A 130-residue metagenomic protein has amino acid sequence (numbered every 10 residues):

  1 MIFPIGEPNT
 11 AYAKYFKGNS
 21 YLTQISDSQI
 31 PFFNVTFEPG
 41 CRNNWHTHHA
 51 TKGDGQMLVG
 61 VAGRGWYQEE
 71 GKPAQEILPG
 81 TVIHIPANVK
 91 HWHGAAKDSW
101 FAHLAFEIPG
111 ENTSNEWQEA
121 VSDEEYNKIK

Functional and structural regions predicted by a protein language model:
M1-F33, N44, S114-K130: A short, N-terminal "cap"/entry segment at the start of jelly-roll beta-barrel domains of the cupin/DSBH fold
L22-Q24, F32-T36, M57, A74 (+2 more regions): Conserved hydrophobic/aromatic beta-strand scaffold that supports enzyme active sites
S28, E38-G40, G60, E70 (+2 more regions): A short, compositionally biased micro-patch
F33-K52: Conserved short histidine dyad/triad with adjacent acidic residue
N34, T47, V61, E69-G71 (+2 more regions): Residue-level recognition of conserved beta-strand positions in structured domain cores
R42, K52-P79, V89: A short beta-strand-loop-beta hairpin characteristic of the jelly-roll/cupin
A74, L78, A87-E116: Ligand-binding loop in jelly-roll beta-barrel domains
